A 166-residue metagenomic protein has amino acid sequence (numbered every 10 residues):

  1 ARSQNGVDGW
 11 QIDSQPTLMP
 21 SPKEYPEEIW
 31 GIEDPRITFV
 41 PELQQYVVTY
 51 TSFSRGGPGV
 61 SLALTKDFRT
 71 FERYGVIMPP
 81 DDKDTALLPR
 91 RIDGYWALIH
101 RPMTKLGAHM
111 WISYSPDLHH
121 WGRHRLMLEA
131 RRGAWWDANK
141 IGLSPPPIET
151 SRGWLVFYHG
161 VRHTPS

Functional and structural regions predicted by a protein language model:
A1-W30, F39-N139, I148-S166: Beta-rich carbohydrate-recognition and catalytic domains
S144-P146: Active-site/ligand-binding surface loops and adjacent short beta/alpha elements that line catalytic pockets across
